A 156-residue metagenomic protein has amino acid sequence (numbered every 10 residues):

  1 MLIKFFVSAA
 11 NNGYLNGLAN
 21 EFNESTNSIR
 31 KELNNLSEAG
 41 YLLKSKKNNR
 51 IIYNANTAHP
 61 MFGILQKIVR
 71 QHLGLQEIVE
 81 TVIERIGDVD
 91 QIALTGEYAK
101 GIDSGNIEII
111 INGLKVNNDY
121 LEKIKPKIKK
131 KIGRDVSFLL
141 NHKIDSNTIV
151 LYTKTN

Functional and structural regions predicted by a protein language model:
L2-D88, Y98-S104, L114-N156: Catalytic core of pol beta-like nucleotidyltransferases
Q91-L94: Hydrophobic/anchoring residues in structured secondary elements
I110-N112: Short hydrophobic/aromatic beta-strand micro-patches that form the beta-sheet surface supporting nucleotide- or nucleic
